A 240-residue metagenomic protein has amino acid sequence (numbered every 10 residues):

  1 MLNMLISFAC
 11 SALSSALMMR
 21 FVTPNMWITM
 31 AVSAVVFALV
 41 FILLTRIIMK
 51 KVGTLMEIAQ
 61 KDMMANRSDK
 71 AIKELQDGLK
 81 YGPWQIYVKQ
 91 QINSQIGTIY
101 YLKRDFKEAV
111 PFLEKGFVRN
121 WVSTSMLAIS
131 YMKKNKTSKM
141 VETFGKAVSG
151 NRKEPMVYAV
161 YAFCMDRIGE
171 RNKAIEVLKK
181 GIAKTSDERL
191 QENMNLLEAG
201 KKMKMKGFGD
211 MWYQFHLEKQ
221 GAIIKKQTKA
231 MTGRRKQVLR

Functional and structural regions predicted by a protein language model:
M1-K51, G221-R240: Helical anchoring/docking segments at protein termini
C10, G181-R240: Terminal, low-structured helical/coil segments at or just beyond the last alpha-helical repeat
P24-K107, F112-E114: N-terminal topogenic membrane-targeting module
I42-R46, D77-Q85, L113-N120, G145-K153 (+2 more regions): Solenoid-like repeat scaffolds
K50, N66-R67, G97-E108, K134-T143 (+2 more regions): Alpha-helical linker/edge segments of TPR/alpha-solenoid repeat scaffolds and analogous pre-/post-domain helices
K61-D62, I99, I129-Y131, F163-C164 (+1 more regions): Residue-level signature for tetratricopeptide repeat
G82-M156: Alpha-helical adaptor scaffolds
